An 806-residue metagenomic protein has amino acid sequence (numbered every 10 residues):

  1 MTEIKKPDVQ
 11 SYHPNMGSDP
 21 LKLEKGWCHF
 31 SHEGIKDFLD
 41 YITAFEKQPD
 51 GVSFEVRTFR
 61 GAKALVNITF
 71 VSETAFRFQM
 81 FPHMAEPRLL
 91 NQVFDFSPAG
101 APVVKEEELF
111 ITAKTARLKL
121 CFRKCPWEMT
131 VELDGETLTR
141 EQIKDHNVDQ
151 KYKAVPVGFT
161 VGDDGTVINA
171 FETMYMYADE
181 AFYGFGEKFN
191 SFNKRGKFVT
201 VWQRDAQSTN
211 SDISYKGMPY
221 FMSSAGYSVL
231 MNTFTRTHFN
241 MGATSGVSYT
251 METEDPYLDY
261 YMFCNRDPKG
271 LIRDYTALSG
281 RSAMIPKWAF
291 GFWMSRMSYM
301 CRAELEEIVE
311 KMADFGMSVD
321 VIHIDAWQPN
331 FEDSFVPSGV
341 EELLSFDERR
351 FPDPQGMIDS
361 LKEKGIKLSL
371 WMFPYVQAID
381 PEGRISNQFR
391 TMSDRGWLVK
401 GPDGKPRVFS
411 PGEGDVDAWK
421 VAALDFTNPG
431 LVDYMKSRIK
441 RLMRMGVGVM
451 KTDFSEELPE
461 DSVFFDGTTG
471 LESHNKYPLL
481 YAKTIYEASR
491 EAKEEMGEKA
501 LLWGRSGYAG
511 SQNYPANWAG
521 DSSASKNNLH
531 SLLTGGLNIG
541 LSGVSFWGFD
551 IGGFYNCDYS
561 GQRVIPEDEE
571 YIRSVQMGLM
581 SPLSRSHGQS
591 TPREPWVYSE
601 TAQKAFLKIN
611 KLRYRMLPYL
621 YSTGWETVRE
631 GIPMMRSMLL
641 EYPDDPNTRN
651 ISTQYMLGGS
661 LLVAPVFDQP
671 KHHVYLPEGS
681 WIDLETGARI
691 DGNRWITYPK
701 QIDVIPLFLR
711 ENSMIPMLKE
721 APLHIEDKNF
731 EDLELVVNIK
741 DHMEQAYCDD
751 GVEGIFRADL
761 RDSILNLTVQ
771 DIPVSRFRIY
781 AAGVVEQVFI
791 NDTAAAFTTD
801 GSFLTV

Functional and structural regions predicted by a protein language model:
M1-A283, K287-W288, M297, R302-E310 (+8 more regions): N-terminal accessory segment at the very beginning of proteins
A64, L109, W127, K216 (+12 more regions): Residues that flank catalytic or metal-binding motifs in active/ligand-binding sites
A75-F76, K119, E128, P219-Y220 (+21 more regions): Beta-sheet entry/capping signal
F81-H83, L90-V93, D134, S318-F606 (+1 more regions): Aromatic- and carboxylate-enriched substrate-binding clefts and catalytic-loop regions of carbohydrate-active enzymes
F185, R195-F198, S214, L305-E306 (+3 more regions): Short, hydrophobic/amphipathic alpha-helical packing segments that form internal helix faces or helix-helix interfaces
S295-M297, L305, K311-D314, D320 (+3 more regions): C-terminal substrate/ligand-recognition segments
Y486-A492, A500, G507-N517, I539-F549 (+1 more regions): Catalytic core of carbohydrate-active enzymes
